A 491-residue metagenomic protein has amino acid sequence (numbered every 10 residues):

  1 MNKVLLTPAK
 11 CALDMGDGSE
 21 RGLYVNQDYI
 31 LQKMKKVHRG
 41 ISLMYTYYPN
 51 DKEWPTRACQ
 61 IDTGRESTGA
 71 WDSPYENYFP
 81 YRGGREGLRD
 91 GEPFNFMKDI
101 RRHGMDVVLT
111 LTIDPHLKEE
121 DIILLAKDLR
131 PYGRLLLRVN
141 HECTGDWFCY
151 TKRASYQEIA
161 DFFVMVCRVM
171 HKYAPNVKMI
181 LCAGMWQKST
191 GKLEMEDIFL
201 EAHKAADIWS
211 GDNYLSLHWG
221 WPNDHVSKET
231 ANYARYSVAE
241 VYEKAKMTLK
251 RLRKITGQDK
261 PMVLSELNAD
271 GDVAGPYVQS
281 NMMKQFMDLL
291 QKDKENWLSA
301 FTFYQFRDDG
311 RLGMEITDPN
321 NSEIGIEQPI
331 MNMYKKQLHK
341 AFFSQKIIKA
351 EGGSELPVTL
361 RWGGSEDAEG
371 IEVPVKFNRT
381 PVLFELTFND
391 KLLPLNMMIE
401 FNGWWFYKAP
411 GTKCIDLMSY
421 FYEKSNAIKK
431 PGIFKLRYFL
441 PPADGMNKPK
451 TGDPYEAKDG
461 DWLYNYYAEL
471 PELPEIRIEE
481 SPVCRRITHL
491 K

Functional and structural regions predicted by a protein language model:
N2-Q27, K33, Y47-Y48, K260-E355 (+3 more regions): Substrate-binding cleft of secreted/luminal carbohydrate-active enzymes
G16-L129, D293-E295, F306-D309: N-terminal carbohydrate-binding/catalytic regions of secreted carbohydrate-active enzymes
V25-K33, G84-F96, E120-K127, K188-E201 (+2 more regions): Alpha-helical scaffolding within the catalytic cores of extracellular/periplasmic polymer-degrading hydrolases
I41-K52, E196-A239, Y304-D309: Aromatic- and acid-rich polysaccharide-binding/catalytic face of secreted or lumenal carbohydrate-active enzymes
E66-S67, P74-Y81, Y214-V273: Glycoside hydrolase catalytic-domain groove-lining segments
A126-Y156, M179-W186, L264: Active-site groove signature of glycoside hydrolases
R168-E194, G257-D272, L298-D308: Aromatic-lined carbohydrate-recognition surfaces of secreted/lumenal glycan-active proteins
D293-W297, T302-T412, G445-K491: Aromatic-rich peripheral "rim/lid" segments of glycoside hydrolase catalytic domains that contact and position glycan
